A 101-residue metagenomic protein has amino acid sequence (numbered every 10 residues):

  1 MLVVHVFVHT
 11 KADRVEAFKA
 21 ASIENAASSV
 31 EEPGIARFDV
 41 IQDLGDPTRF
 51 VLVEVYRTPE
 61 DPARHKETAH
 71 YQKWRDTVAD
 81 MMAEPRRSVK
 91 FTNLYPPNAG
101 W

Functional and structural regions predicted by a protein language model:
L2, V40-T48, D76-W101: Glycine-rich beta-strand-turn "strand-cap" elements at beta-sheet edges
L2-A36, V40: N-terminal first-folded block
L2-H9, D39-K66: Short, well-ordered beta-strand segments in beta-rich or mixed alpha/beta enzyme and ligand-binding folds
D13-V15, G45, D61, Y95-P96: Generic "edge-of-domain/loop-turn" microfeature
R14, T48, H70: Short phosphate-engaging motifs
A20-A36, V55-V89: An amphipathic, aromatic/His-enriched active-site/gating alpha helix that lines ligand/cofactor pockets
